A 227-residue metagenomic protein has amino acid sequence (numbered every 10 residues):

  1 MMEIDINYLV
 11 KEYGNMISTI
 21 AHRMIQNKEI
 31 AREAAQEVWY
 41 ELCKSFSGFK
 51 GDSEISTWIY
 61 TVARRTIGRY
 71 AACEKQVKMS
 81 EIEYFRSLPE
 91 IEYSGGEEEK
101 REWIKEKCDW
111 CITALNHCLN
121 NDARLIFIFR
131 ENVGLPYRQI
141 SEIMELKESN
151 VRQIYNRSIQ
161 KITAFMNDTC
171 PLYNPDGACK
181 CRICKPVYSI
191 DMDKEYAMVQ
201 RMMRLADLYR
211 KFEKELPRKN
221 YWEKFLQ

Functional and structural regions predicted by a protein language model:
M1-I4, Y8, M79-N121, R138-E148 (+1 more regions): Intrinsic, short, N-terminal disordered tails of RNA polymerase sigma-factor systems
M1-T19, R32-A35: A short, charge-rich alpha-helical start-of-domain segment used by transcription regulators
Y13, I154-R157: Residues within the DNA-recognition helix of helix-turn-helix
I17, A21, I59, A63-A71: Hydrophobic-face residues of short alpha-helical interaction/recognition segments
E33-Y40, K44, S53-R65, Q153: Structural recognition of an alpha-helix C-terminal capping motif at a helix-to-coil junction
A35, A71, Y155, I162 (+1 more regions): DNA major-groove recognition helix of helix-turn-helix
K50, R64-I82, A164: Arg/Lys-rich amphipathic alpha helix in sigma70-family domain 2
I126-F127: A short pre-motif secondary-structure segment
